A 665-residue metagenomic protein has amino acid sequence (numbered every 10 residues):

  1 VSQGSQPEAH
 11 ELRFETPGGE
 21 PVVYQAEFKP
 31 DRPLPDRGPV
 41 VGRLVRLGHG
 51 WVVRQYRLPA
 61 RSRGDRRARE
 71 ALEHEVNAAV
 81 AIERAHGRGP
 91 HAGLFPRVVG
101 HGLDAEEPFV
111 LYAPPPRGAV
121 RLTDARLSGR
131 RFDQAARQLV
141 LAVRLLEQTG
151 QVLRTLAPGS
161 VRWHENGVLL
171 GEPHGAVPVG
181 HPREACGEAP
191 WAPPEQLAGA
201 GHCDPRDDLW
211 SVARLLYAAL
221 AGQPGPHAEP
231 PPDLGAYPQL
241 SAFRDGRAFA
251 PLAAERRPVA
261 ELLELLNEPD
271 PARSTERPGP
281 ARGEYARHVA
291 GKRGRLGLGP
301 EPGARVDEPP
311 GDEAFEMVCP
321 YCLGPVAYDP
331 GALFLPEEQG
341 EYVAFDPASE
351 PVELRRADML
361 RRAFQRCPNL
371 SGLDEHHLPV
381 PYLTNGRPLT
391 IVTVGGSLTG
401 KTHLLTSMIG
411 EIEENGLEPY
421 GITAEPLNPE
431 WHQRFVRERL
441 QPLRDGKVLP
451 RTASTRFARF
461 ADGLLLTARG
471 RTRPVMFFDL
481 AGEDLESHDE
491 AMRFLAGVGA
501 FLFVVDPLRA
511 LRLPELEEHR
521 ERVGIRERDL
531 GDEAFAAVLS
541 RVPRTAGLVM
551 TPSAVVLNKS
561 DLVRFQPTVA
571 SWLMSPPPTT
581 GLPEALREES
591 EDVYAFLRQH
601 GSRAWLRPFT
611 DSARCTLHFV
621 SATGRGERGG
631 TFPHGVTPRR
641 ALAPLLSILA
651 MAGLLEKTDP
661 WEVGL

Functional and structural regions predicted by a protein language model:
P21, D31-G87: ATP-binding glycine-rich loop module of kinase domains
R97-E107: Short beta-strand micro-motifs within the conserved protein kinase catalytic domain, predominantly in the N-lobe
A105-G118: Conserved short submotifs of the Hanks-type protein kinase catalytic core that shape the nucleotide-binding pocket
A135-A136: Activation segment signature within eukaryotic-like protein kinase domains
V143-H164, L170: Catalytic-loop of the protein kinase fold
P182-Q196: Conserved activation segment of eukaryotic-like protein kinases, specifically the C-terminal portion of the activation
G499-L665: Conserved GTP-binding G-domain of TRAFAC-class P-loop NTPases and closely related GTPase folds
